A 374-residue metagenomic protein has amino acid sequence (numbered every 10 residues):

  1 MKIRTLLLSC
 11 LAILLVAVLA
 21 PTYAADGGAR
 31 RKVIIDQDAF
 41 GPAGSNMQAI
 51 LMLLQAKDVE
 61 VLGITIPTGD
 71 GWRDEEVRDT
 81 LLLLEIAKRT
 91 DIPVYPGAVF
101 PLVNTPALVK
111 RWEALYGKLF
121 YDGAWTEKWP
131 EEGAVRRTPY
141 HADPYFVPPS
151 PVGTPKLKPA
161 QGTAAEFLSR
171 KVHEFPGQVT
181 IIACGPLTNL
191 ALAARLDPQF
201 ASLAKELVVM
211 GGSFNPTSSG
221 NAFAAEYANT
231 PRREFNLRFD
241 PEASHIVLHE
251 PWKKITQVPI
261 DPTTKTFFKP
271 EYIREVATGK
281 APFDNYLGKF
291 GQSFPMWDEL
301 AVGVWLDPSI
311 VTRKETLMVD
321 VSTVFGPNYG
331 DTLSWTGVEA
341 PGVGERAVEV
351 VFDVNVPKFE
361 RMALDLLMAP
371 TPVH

Functional and structural regions predicted by a protein language model:
M1-C10: Bacterial N-terminal signal peptides that target proteins for export
S9-V18: Bacterial N-terminal signal peptides
A20-A24: Sec/Tat signal peptide C-region and signal peptidase I cleavage site
G27-R31, Q48-V61, A228-N229, F235-H374: Conformational coupling and interaction surfaces
G27-T90, T105, E127, E131 (+2 more regions): Active-site histidine-anchored catalytic micro-motif
P93-P101: A short, structured active-site edge motif that brings together acidic residues
L108-Y116, N221-A224, Y272-R274: Short, surface-exposed amphipathic charged segments that create phosphate/polyanion-binding patches used for binding
R111-W129: A charged helix-plus-loop insertion that forms the helical arch/lid used to bind and gate nucleic-acid substrates
